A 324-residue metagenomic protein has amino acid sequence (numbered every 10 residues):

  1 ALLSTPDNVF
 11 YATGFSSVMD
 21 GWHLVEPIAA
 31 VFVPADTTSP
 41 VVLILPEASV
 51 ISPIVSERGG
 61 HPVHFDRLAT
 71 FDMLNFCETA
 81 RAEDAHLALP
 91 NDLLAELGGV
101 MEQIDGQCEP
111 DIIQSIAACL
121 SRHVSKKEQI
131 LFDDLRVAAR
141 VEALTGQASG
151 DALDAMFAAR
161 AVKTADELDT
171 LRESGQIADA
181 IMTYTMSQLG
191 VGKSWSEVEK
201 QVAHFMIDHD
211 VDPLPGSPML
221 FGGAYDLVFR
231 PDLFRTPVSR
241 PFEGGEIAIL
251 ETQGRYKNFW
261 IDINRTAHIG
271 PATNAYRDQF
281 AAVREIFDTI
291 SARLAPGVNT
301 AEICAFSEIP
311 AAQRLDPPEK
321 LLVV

Functional and structural regions predicted by a protein language model:
A1-V324: Active-site neighborhoods and metal-handling regions in enzymes and metal-associated proteins
